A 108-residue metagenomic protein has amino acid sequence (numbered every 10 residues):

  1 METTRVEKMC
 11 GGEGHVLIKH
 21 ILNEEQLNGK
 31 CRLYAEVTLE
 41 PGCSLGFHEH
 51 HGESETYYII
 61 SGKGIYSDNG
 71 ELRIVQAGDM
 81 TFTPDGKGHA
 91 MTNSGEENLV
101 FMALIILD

Functional and structural regions predicted by a protein language model:
M1-R32, G46: A short, N-terminal "cap"/entry segment at the start of jelly-roll beta-barrel domains of the cupin/DSBH fold
H20-N23, A35-H51, D85: Conserved short histidine dyad/triad with adjacent acidic residue
E36, T56, G70-I74: Short, surface-exposed secondary-structure edge patches
T38-E40, E49-Y66: Short, conserved beta-strand element in jelly-roll/cupin
P41, G52, E71, K87-G88 (+1 more regions): A generic "binding-loop/recognition-motif" signal
S44-G46, I65, T81, D85-M91: Histidine-centered metal-chelating micro-motifs
E71-D85: Short acidic-glycine-tyrosine-enriched beta hairpin
D85-D108: Ligand-binding loop in jelly-roll beta-barrel domains
